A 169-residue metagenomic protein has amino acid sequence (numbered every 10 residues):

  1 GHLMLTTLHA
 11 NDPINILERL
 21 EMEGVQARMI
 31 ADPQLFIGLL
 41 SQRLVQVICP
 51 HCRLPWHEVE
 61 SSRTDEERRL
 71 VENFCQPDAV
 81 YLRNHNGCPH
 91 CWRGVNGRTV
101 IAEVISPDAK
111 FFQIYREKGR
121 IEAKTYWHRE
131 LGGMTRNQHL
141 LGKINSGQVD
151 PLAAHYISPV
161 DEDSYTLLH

Functional and structural regions predicted by a protein language model:
H2-H169: Short, flexible helix-loop junctions that flank or precede catalytic/ligand sites
